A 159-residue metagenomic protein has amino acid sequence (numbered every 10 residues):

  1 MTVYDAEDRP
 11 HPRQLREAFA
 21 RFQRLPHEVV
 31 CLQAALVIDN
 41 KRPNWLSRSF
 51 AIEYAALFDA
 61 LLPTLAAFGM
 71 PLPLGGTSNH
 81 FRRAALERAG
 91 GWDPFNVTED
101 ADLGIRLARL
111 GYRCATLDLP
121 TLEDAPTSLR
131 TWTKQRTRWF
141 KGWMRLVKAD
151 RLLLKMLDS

Functional and structural regions predicted by a protein language model:
M1-R9: Short beta-strand-to-loop acidic/aromatic patch adjacent to the donor-nucleotide binding site
R9-P10, V37-D39, D102, L122-E123: A short, conserved beta-strand element in the Rossmann-like catalytic core that flanks the donor/metal-binding loop
P12-N96, L129, T133, T137-A149: Long helical/loop segments within the catalytic core of UDP-sugar-dependent glycosyltransferases, especially the large
F95, G104-L122: Catalytic donor-sugar/metal-binding loop of nucleotide-sugar-dependent glycosyltransferases
L103-G104, W132: Short, hydrophobic alpha-helical packing/hinge segments within bilobed ligand-binding/sensory domains
L146-S159: Non-transmembrane, extramembrane segments of multi-pass ion/lipid transporters
